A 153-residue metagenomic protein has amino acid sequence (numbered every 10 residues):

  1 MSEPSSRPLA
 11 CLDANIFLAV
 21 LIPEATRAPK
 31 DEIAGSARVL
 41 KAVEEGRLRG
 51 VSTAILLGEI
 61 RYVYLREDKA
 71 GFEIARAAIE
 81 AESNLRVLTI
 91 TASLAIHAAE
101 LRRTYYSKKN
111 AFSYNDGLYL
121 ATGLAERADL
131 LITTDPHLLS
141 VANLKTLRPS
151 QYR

Functional and structural regions predicted by a protein language model:
M1-L9, L120-R153: Acidic, PIN/NYN-like endoribonuclease modules and their adjacent C-terminal/linker elements
M1-S52, L65-I74, P136: Short, well-structured N-terminal submotif of metal-dependent ribonuclease cores
E3-S5, L85-L130: Active-site neighborhoods of divalent-metal-dependent phosphate/nucleic-acid chemistry enzymes
A14, A54, S113-G117: Conserved glycosyltransferase catalytic-site signature
F17, L57, A95, L138-L139 (+1 more regions): A generic structural signal for short hydrophobic patches within well-formed alpha-helices
A19-L21, V63, V141, P149: Residues that scaffold the ATP/ADP-binding catalytic core of kinase and kinase-like folds
R49, N84-R86, K145: Conserved beta-strand segments of alpha/beta enzyme cores
